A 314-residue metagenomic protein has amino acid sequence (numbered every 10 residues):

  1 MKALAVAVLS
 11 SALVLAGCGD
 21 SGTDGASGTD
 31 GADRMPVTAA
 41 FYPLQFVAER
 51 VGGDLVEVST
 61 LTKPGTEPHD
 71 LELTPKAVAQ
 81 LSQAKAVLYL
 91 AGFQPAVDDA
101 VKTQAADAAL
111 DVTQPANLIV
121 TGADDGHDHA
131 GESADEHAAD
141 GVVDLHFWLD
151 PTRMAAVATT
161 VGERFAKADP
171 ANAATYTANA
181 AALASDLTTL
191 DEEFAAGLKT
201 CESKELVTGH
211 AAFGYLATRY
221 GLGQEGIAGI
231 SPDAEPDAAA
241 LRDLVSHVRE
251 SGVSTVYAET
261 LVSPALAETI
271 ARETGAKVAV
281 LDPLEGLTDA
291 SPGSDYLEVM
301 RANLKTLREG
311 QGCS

Functional and structural regions predicted by a protein language model:
K2-S10, V14-S314: Extracytoplasmic metal-acquisition and chelation regions
